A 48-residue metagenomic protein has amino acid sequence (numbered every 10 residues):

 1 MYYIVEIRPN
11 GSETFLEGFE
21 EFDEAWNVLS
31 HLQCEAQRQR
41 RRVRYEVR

Functional and structural regions predicted by a protein language model:
Y3-I7: A short beta-strand micro-motif
P9-S12: Glycine-centered tight beta-turn/hairpin loop motif at sheet-sheet or coil-to-beta transitions
T14-E17, W26, S30-R48: Short, mixed-charge low-complexity intrinsically disordered segments
